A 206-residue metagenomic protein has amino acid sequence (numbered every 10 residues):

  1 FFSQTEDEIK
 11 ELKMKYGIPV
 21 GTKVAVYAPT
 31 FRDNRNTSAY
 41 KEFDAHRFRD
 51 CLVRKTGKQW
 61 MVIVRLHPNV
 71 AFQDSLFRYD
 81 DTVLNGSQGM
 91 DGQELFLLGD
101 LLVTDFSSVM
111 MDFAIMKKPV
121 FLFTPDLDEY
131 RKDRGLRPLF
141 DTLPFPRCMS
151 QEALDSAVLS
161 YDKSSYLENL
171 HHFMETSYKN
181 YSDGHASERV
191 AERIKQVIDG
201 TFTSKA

Functional and structural regions predicted by a protein language model:
F1-L76, A186-E188: Conserved catalytic-core segment of nucleotide-activated headgroup transferases in glycan assembly
F1-S3, E94-L97, R131-L136: Short, charged, surface-exposed secondary-structure boundary motifs
Q4, Q151-A206: C-terminal amphipathic helix plus adjacent low-complexity, charged tail appended to glycosyltransferase catalytic
T30-N34, P68-A71, G92, S108-V109 (+4 more regions): Short, solvent-exposed loop/turn segments at secondary-structure junctions
V62, V103, F113, L154 (+1 more regions): Hydrophobic, well-ordered secondary-structure elements that form the walls of internal hydrophobic environments
I63, P68-M111: Donor nucleotide-activated moiety binding/catalytic core segment of transferases that use nucleotide-activated donors
F77-Y79, S108-Y178: Catalytic binding pocket for nucleotide-activated donors in carbohydrate/polymer assembly enzymes
